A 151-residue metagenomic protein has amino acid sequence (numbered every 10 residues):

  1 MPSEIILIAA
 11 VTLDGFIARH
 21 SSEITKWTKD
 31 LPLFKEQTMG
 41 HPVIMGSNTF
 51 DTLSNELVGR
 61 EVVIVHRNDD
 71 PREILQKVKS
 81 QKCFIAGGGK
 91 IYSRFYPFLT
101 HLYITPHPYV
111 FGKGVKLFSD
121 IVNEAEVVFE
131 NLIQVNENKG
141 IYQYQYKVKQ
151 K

Functional and structural regions predicted by a protein language model:
M1-K151: Enzymes that bind and transform nitrogen-containing heteroaromatic metabolites
